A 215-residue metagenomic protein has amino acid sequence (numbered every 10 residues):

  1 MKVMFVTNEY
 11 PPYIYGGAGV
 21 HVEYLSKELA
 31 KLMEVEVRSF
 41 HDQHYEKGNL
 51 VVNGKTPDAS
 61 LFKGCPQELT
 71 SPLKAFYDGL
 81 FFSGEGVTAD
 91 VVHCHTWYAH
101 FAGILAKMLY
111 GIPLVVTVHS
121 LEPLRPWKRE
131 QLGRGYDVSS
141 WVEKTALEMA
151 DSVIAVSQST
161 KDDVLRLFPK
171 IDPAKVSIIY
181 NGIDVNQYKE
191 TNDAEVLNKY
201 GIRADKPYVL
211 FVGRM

Functional and structural regions predicted by a protein language model:
M1-E46: N-terminal subdomain of nucleotide-sugar transferases
M4, R203-M215: Conserved donor-binding/catalytic core segment of Leloir-type glycosyltransferases
K47-G86, E130-Q131: A short, charged, and often flexible helix/loop element on the N-terminal side of the glycosyltransferase catalytic
V92-H93, E148-Q158: A short beta-strand/loop micro-motif in the catalytic core of glycosyltransferases that engages the nucleotide-sugar
C94-A99, V118: Short His-centered aromatic/hydrophobic patch
P113-V115, P123-T145, T191: Nucleotide-sugar donor phosphate/pyrophosphate-binding loop at the beta->alpha transition of glycosyltransferases
S159, G182: Carbohydrate-associated surface elements
K189-I202: A short helix/loop element that forms part of the nucleotide-sugar donor recognition site in Leloir-type
